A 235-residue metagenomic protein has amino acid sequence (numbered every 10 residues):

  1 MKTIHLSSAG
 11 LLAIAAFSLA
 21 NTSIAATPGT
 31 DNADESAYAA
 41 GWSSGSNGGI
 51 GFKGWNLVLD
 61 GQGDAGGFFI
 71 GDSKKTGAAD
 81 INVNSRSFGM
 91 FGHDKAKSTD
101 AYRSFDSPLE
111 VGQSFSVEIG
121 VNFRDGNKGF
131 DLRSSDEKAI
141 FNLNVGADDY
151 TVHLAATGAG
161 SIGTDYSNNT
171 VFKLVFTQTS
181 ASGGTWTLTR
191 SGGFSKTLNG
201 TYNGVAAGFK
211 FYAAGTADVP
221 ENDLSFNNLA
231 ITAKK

Functional and structural regions predicted by a protein language model:
M1-G10: Bacterial N-terminal signal peptides that target proteins for export
G10-S18: Bacterial N-terminal signal peptides
F17-A25: Sec/Tat signal peptide C-region and signal peptidase I cleavage site
A25-G63: Extracellular carbohydrate-recognition regions
T27, E35-W42, G67, G71-T151: Secretory/extracellular carbohydrate-interaction modules and structurally similar beta-sandwich "look-alikes"
A33, V117, Y166-G200: Carbohydrate-binding surfaces in secreted/extracellular proteins
T151-K173: Short, aromatic/His-centered strand-loop micro-motif at the edge of beta-sheets
L198-A230: Flexible glycan-contacting loops in extracellular carbohydrate-active proteins
